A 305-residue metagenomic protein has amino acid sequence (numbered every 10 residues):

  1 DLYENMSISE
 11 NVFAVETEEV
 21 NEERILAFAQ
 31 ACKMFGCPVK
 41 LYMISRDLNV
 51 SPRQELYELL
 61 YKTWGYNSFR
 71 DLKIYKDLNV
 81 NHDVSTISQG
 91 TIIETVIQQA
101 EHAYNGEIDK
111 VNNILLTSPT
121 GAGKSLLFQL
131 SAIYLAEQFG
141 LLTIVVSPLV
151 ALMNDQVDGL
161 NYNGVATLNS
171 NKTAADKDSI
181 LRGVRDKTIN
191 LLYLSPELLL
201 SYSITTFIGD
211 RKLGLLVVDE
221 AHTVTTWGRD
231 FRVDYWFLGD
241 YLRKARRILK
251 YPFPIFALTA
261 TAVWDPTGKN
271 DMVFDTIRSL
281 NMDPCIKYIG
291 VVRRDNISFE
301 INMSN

Functional and structural regions predicted by a protein language model:
D1-K73: N-terminal accessory nucleic-acid engagement/regulatory domains that precede and modulate ATP-driven motor cores
P52-T117: Conserved pre-motif I regulatory segment
K110-N113, T117, L127-V165, R247-P252: Conserved SF1/SF2 helicase motif Ia
K124: Conserved lysine of the Walker
L142-L194: Conserved nucleic-acid-binding Ia/Ib motif block in the N-terminal RecA-like helicase ATPase lobe
T173-L215, T223-R229: Conserved helix/coil segment N-terminal to the catalytic DExD/H
G214, H222-I289: Post-DEXD/H (motif II) to motif III coupling segment of the RecA-like Helicase ATP-binding lobe
E300-N305: Conserved interdomain hinge at the start of the Helicase C-terminal
